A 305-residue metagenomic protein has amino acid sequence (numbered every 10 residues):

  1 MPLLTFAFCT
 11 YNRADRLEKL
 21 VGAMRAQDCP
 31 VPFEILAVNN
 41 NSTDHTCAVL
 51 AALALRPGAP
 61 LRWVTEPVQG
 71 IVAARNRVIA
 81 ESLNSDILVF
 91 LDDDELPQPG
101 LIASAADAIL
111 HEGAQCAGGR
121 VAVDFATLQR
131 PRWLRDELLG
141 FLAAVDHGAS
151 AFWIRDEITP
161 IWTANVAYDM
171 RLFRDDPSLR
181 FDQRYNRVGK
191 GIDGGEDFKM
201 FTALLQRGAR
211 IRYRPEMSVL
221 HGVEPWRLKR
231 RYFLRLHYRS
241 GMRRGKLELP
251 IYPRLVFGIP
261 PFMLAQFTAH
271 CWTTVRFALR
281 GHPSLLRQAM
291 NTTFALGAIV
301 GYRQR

Functional and structural regions predicted by a protein language model:
R13-A26: Short, well-formed alpha-helical segments that are part of the catalytic scaffolds of diverse glycosyltransferases
A23, N39-A48, E95: A conserved acidic beta->alpha catalytic loop
A73-I87: Active-site nucleotide-sugar/metal-binding loop of Leloir-type enzymes
S85-L96: Short beta-strand-to-loop acidic/aromatic patch adjacent to the donor-nucleotide binding site
G100-L134: Conserved donor NDP-sugar-binding/catalytic core segment of glycosyltransferases
D136-T159: Short, flexible, basic/aromatic active-site loop/helix in glycosyltransferases
I161-T163, R184-T202: Acidic donor-binding loop at a coil-to-helix junction in glycosyltransferase catalytic cores that engages
R235-S240, L249-R305: Non-catalytic, C-terminal membrane-associated alpha-helical segments of glycosyltransferases
